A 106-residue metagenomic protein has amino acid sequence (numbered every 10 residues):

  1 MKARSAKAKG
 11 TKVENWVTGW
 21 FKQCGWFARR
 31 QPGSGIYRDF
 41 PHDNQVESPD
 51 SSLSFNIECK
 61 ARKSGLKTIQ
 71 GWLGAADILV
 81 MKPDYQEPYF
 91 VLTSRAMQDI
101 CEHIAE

Functional and structural regions predicted by a protein language model:
M1-E106: Catalytic phosphate/metal-binding cores of nucleic-acid and nucleotide-processing enzymes, i.e., regions that mediate
